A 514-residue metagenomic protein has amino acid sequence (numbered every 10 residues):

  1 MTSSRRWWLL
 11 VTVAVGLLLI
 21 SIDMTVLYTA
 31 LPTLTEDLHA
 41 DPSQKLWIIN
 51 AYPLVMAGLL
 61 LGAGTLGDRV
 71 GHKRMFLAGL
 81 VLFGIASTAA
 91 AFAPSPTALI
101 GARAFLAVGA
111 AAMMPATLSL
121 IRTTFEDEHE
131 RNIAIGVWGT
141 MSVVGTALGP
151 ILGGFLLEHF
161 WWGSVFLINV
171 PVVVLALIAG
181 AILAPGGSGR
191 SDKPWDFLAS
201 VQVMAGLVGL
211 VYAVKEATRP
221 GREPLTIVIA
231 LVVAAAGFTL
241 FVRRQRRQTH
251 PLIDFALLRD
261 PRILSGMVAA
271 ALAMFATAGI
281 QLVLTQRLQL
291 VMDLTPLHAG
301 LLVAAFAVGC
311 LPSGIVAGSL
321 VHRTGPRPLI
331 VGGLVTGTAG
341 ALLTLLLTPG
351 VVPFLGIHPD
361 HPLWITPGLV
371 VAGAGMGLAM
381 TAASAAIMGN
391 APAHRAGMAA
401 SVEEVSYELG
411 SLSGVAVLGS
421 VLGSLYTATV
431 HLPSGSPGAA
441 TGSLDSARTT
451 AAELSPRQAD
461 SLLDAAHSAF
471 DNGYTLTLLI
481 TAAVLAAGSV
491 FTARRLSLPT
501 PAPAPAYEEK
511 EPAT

Functional and structural regions predicted by a protein language model:
M1-S3, L454-H467, R495-T514: Intrinsic disorder in cytosolic terminal tails and internal cytosolic loops of multi-pass membrane transporters
R6-I22, L27-T29, L225-V233, G237 (+2 more regions): 12-transmembrane solute porter fold
A30-G58, M292, L297-L302: Extracellular/periplasmic helix-loop-helix junction of adjacent transmembrane segments in MFS-like secondary
L34-T35, L66-G67, L152-F160, V214 (+3 more regions): Interfacial helix-cap and linker-helix signal at transmembrane-aqueous boundaries of multi-pass secondary transporters
H39, G71, F92-A98, F160-W161 (+4 more regions): Helix-breaking motifs and short loop linkers at transmembrane-helix boundaries and internal kinks in secondary membrane
N50-G64, M114-L118, A304-V316: Central cavity-lining transmembrane alpha-helices of secondary-active solute carriers, predominantly the Major
T65-L198: Helix-loop-helix hairpins in multi-pass membrane proteins, especially solute transporters
G136, E158-A270, A276, V283 (+1 more regions): Hydrophobic transmembrane-helix bundles of small-molecule transporters
